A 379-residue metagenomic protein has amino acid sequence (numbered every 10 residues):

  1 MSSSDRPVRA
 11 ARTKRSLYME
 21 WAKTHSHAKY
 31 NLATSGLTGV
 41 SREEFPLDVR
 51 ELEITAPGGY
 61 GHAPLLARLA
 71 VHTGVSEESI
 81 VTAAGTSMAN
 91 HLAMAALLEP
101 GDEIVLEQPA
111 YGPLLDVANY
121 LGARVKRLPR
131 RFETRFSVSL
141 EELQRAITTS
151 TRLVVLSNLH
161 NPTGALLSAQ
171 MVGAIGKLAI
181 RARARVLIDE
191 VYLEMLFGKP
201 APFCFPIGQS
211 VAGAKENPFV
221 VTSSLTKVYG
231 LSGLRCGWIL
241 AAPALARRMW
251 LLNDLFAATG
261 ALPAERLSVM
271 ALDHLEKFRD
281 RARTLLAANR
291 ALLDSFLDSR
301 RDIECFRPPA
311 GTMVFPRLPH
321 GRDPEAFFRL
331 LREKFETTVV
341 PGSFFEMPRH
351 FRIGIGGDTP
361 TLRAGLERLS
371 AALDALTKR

Functional and structural regions predicted by a protein language model:
S2-M88, L92, D273, A375-R379: N-terminal small-domain helix-loop-helix segment of the aminotransferase-like
S4, K215-A287, D294-F296, E367 (+1 more regions): Conserved core segment of the aminotransferase class I/II
A11, A96-L156: PLP-dependent aminotransferase-like
D102, A123, R181-A184, E190 (+1 more regions): A short helix->loop->beta-strand "cap" motif at the edges of active sites that frequently abuts
L121, R181-A182, K215, R300 (+2 more regions): Helix C-cap/helix->beta junction micro-motif
F132-P202: Active-site phosphate-binding strand-loop segment of PLP-dependent enzymes
R145, R329-V339, F345-R379: PLP-dependent enzyme catalytic core of the Aspartate aminotransferase-like
V269, L285-D294, C305-L318: Conserved glycine-rich beta-strand-loop-beta hairpin in the small C-terminal domain of fold type I
